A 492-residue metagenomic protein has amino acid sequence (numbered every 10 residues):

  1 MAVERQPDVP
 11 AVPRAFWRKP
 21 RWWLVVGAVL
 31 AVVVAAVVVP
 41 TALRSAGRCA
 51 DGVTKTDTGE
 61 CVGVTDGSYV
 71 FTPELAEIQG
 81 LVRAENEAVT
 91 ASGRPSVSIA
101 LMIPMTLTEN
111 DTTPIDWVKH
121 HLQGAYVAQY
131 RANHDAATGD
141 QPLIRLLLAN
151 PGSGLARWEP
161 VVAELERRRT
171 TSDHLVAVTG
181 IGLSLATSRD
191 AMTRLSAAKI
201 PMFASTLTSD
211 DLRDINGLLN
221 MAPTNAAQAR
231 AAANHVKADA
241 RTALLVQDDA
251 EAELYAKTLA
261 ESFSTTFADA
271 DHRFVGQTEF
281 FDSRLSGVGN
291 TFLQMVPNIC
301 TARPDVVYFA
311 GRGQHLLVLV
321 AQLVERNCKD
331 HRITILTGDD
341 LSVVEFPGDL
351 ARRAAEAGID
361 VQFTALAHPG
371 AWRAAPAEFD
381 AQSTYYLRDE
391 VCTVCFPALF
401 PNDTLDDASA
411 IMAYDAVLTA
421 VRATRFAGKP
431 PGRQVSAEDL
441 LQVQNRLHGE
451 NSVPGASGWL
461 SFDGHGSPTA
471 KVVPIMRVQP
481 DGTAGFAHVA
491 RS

Functional and structural regions predicted by a protein language model:
A2-P13, A31-N86, H448-S492: Solvent-exposed, acidic/polar segments of extracytosolic/periplasmic ligand-binding ectodomains
G47-P160, S409-M412: N-terminal extracellular/periplasmic Venus flytrap/periplasmic-binding protein-like
V118-H120, D135-D211: Beta-alpha junction/loop-to-helix N-cap segments that form part of ligand/metal-binding clefts
R169-L183, I200-S205, L244-Q247, I299-L319 (+2 more regions): Periplasmic-binding protein-like
D210-N234, A351-G370: Short beta-strand elements at the ligand-binding edges of bilobed clamshell
L218-R284, L319: An alpha-beta-alpha
R326-Y414, H488-A490: Extracellular/periplasmic periplasmic-binding protein-like sensory domains
P397-A410, V417, V421-G485: Segments of small-molecule ligand-sensing domains
